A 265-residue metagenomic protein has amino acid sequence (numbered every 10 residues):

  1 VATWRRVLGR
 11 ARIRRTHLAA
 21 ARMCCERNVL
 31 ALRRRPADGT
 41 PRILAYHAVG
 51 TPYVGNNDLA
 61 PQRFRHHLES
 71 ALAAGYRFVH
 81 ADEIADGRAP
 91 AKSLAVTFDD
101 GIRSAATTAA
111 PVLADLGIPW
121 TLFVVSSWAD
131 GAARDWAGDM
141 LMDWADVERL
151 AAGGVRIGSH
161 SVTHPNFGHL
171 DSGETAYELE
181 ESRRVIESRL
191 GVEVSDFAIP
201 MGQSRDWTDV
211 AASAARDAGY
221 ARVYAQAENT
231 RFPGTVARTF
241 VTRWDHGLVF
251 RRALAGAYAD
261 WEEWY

Functional and structural regions predicted by a protein language model:
V1-T97, R103-A105, H169-Y265: C-terminal active-site subregion of NodB/CE4 polysaccharide deacetylases
R27-L32, A106-T108, A132-G153, E178-R184: Alpha-helical scaffolding within the catalytic cores of extracellular/periplasmic polymer-degrading hydrolases
P36-D38, L72-A74, A110-I118, M142-S159 (+2 more regions): Acidic (Asp/Glu)-rich catalytic clusters
L44-V49, V125-S126, H160-V162: Short loop/turn segments at strand-loop or loop-helix junctions that form parts of catalytic or ligand-binding pockets
V79, T121-F123, G158, V223-Y224: Structural detector of well-ordered beta-strand residues that form the stable sheet scaffold of enzyme domains
T97-F98, G158: Generic enzyme active-site microenvironment
T107, I118, L122, T163-F167 (+1 more regions): Conserved SAM-binding loop
G117-M140: A short, conserved beta-to-alpha structural element at the edge of catalytic cores that scaffolds binding
